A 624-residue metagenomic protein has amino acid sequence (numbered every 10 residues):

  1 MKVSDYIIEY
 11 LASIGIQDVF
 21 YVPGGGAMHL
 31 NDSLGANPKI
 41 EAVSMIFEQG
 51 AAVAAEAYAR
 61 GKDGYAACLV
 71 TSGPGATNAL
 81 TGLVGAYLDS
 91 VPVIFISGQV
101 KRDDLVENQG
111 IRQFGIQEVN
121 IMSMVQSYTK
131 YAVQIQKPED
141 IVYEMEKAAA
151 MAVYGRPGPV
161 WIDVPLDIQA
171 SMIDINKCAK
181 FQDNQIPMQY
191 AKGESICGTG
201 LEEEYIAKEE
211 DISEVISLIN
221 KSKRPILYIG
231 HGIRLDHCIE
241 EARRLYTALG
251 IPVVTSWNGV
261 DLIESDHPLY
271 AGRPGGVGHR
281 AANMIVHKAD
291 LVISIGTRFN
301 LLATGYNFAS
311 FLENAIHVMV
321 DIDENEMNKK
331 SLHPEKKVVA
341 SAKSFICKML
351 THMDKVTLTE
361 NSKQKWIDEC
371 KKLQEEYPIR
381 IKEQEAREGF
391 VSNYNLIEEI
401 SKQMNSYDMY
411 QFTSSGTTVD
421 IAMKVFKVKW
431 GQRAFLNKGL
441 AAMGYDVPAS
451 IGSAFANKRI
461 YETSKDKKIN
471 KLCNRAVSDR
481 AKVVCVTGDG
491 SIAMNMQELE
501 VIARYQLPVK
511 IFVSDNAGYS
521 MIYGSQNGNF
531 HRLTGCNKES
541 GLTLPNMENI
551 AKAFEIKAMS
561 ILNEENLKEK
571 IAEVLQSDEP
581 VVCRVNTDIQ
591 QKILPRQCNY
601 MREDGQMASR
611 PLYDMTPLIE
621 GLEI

Functional and structural regions predicted by a protein language model:
M1, G24, D236, R243 (+8 more regions): Conserved structured core elements
M1-V356, Q403, C473-R475, R480 (+2 more regions): N-terminal alpha/beta PP-like core and its mobile active-site loop of ThDP/TPP-dependent enzymes
S4-Q17, G24-G25, L30-N37, K371-A476: Active-site diphosphate/adenylate-binding microenvironment
A27, E48-V53, A76, T418-D420 (+2 more regions): Short acidic loop-to-helix transition motifs that present clustered carboxylates
I96, D104-Q117, G276, M327-K330 (+4 more regions): Thiamine diphosphate
F114, A148, I206, R224 (+19 more regions): Domain-wide signal for the mature, well-folded portions of proteins, strongly enriched in nucleus-encoded organellar
E139, M188-G198, S217, A315-S415 (+3 more regions): Phosphate/pyrophosphate-binding active-site segments
D163-I168, G416-T418, D588: A glycine-rich phosphate-binding loop feature that marks nucleotide/adenosyl-phosphate handling sites
